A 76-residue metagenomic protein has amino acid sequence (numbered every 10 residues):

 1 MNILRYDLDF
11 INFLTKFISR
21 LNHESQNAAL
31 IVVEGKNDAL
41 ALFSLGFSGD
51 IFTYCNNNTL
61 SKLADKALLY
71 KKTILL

Functional and structural regions predicted by a protein language model:
M1-V32, D38-L45: Nucleic-acid enzyme cleavage-core boundary/entry regions
I3, I74-L76: A general structural signal for short secondary-structure boundary/capping elements
N27-L30, K36-I74: Acidic, glycine-rich catalytic loops of TOPRIM or P-loop NTPase phosphate-binding modules used across DNA replication
